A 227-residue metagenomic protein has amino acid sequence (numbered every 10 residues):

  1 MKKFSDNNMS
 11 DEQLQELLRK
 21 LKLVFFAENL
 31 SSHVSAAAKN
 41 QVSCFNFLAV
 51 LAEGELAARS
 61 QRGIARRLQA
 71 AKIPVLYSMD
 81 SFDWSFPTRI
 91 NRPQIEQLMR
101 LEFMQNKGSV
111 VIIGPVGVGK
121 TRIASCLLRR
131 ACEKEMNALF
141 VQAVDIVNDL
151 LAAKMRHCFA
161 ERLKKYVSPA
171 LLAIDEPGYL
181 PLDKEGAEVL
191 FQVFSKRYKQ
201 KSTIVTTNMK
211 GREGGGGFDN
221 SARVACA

Functional and structural regions predicted by a protein language model:
M1-F26: Charged, compositionally biased N-terminal leader segments and the immediate start of the first structured element
D11-E16, P115, E133, E213 (+1 more regions): A cross-kingdom feature that marks ATP-driven nucleic-acid transaction machinery
E16, S32-A36, S81, S109-G114 (+1 more regions): Short hinge/gating elements
R19, L23-V75: Interdomain "pre-motor" coupling segment immediately N-terminal to P-loop NTPase/helicase cores
K20-V24, H33, G54, A58 (+11 more regions): Conserved, well-folded catalytic cores of nucleic-acid-processing and energy-transducing macromolecular machines
A58, G63-Q97, Q105: Clamp-loader machinery-focused feature within the broader ASCE/P-loop NTPase space
I90-S168, G215-F218: Conserved P-loop
N137, V141, I146-A227: Replace "adjacent to P-loop NTPase cores in ATP/GTP-dependent enzymes" with "adjacent to NTP-binding cores
